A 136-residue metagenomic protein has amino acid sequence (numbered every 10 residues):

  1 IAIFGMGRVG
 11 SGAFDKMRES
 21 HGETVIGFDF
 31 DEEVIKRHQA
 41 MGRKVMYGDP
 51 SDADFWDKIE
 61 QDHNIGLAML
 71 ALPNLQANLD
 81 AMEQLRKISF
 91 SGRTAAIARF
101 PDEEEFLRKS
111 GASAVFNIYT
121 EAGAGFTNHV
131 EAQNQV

Functional and structural regions predicted by a protein language model:
I1-V136: Cytosolic regulatory regions of ion transport systems
